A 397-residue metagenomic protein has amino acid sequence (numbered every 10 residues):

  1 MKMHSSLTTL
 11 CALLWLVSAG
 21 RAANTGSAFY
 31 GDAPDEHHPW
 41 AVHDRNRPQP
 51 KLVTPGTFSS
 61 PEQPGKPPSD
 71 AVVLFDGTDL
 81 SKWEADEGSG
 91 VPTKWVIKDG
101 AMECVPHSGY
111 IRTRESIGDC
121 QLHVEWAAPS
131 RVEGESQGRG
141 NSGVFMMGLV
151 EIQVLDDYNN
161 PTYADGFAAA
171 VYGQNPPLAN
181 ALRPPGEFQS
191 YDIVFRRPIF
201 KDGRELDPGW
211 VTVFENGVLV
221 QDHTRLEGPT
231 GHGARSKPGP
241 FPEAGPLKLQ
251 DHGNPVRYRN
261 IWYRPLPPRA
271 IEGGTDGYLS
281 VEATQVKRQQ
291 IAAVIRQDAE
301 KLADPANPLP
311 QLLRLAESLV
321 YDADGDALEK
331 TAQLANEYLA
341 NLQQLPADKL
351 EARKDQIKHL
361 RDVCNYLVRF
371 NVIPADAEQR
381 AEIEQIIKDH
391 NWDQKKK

Functional and structural regions predicted by a protein language model:
M1-L10: Bacterial N-terminal signal peptides that target proteins for export
S6-L7, A19, A28: Compositionally biased regions
T9, W15, P39-A41: A general, composition-driven signal for non-globular sequence regions
L13-R21: Hydrophobic h-region of N-terminal signal peptides that target proteins for export in Gram-negative bacteria
A23-K397: Carbohydrate-interacting regions of secretory-pathway proteins
